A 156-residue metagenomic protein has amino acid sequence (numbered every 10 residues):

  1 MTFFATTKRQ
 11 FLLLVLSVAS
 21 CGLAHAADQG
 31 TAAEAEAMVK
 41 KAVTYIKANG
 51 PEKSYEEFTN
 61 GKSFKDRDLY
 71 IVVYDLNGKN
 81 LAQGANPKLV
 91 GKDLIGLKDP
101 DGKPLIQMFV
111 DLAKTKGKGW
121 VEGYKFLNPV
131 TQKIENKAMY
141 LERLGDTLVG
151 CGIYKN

Functional and structural regions predicted by a protein language model:
M1-A5, Q10-N156: N-terminal membrane-sensor/transducer module of prokaryotic signaling receptors
